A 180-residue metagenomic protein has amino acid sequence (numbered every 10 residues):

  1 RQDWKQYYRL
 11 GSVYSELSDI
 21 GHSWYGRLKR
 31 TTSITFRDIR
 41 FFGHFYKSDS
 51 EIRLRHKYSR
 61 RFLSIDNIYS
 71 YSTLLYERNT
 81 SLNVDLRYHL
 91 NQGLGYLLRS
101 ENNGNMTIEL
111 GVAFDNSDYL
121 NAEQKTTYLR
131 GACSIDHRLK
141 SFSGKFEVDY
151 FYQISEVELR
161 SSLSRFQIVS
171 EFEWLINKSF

Functional and structural regions predicted by a protein language model:
R1-K47, Q92, T127: Outer-membrane beta-barrel initiation region
Y8-S12, I39-F41, S70-L74, Q92 (+4 more regions): Membrane-embedded beta-strand positions of outer-membrane beta-barrel proteins
S12, G26-R30, H56-R60, Q92-Y96 (+3 more regions): Residues on the lipid-exposed face of transmembrane beta-strands in outer-membrane beta-barrel proteins
S12-E16, G43-K47, L74-T80, Y96 (+3 more regions): Transmembrane beta-strands of outer-membrane beta-barrel pores
S18-W24, S50-L54, V84-L90, G104 (+2 more regions): Residues that define the transmembrane beta-barrel architecture of outer-membrane proteins
R30-I34, R60-I68, R78-T80, L98-N102 (+2 more regions): Outer-membrane beta-barrel strand-turn architecture
S59-F114: Gram-negative (and chloroplast) outer-membrane scaffold detector with strong preference for beta-barrel transmembrane
N103-S179: Outer-membrane beta-barrel transmembrane domain signature
